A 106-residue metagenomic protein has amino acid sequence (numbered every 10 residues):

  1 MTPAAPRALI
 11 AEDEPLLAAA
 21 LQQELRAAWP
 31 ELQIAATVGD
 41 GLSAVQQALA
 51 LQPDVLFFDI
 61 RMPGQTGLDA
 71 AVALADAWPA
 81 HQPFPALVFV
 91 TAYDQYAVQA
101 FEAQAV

Functional and structural regions predicted by a protein language model:
M1-L9: Non-catalytic signal-transmission and effector/linker regions of two-component phosphorelay proteins
E12: Conserved acidic carboxylate
P15-Q22, A97: Charged phosphotransfer/docking patches of two-component systems
E24-A28, Q47: Alpha-helical interaction/dimerization surfaces of two-component signaling modules
W29-I34, P83-P85: A generic structural motif
A35-L42: Conserved Asp/Asn-Gly motif in the active-site loop of CheY-like receiver
Q46, A50-V106: CheY-like receiver
